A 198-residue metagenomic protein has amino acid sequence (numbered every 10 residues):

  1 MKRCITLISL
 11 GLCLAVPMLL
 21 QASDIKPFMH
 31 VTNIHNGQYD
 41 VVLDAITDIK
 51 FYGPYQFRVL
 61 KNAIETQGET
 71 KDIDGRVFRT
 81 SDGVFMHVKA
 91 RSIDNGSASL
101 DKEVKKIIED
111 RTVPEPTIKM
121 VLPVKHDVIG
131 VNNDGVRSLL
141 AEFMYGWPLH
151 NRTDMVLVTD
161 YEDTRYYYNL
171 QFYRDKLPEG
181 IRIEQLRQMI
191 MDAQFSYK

Functional and structural regions predicted by a protein language model:
M1-I8: Bacterial N-terminal signal peptides that target proteins for export
S9-P17: Bacterial N-terminal signal peptides
L19-F85, L149-H150, E162, N169-K198: N-terminal targeting sequences that direct proteins away from the cytosol to non-cytosolic compartments
Q67, V104, I108-I118, I190-Y197: Sec/Tat-exported extracytoplasmic proteins
D74-K106: A short acidic-to-branched-hydrophobic micro-motif
K89, E142-M144, Q171: Residue-level recognition of well-ordered beta-strand positions that form the cores of beta-sheet-rich folds across
S92-D94, Y145-W147, R174-K176: Beta-strand elements of well-folded, non-transmembrane domains
E109-Y161: Signature of long, low-cysteine stretches enriched in small and polar/charged residues
